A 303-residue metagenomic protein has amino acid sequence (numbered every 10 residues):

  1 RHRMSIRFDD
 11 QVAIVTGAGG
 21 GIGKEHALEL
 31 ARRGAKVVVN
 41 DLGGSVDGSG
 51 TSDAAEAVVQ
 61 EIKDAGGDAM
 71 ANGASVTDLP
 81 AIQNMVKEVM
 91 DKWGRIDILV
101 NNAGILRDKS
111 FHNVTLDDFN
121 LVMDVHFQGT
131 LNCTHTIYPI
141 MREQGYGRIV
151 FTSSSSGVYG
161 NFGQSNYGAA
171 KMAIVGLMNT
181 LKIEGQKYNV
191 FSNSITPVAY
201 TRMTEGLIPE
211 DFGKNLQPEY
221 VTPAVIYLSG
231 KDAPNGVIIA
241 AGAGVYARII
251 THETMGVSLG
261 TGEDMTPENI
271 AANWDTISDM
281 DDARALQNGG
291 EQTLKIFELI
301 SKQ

Functional and structural regions predicted by a protein language model:
S5-V39: Canonical Rossmann dinucleotide-binding motif of NAD(H)/NADP(H)-dependent dehydrogenases/reductases, specifically
F8-D9, A65-D68, E88-N101, R107 (+1 more regions): A glycine-rich helix->loop->beta "capping" turn within Rossmann-like NAD(P)(H)-dependent oxidoreductase domains
S52, E56, G73-N84, L116: The beta1-alpha1 cofactor-binding region of Rossmann-like NAD(H)/NADP(H)-dependent oxidoreductases
S110-F111, T115-N120: Substrate-binding pocket helix/loop in short-chain dehydrogenase/reductase
T134, A170: Active-site helix of classical SDR
S154: Residue(s) in the substrate-gating loop at a strand-loop-helix junction that position the organic substrate next
S194, F212-K302: C-terminal helical subdomain
